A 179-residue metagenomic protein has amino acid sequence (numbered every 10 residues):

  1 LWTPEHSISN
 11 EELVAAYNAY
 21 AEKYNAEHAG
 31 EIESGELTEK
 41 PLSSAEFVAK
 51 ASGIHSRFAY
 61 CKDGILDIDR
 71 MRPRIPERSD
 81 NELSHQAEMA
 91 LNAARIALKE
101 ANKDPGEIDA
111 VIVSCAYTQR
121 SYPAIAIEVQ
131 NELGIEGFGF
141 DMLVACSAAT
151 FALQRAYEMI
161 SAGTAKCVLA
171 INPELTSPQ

Functional and structural regions predicted by a protein language model:
L1-E107, L133: Conserved "HGTGT" condensation-loop signature of ketosynthase/thiolase-family condensing enzymes that catalyze
E36-E39, S79, R95, K99-G106 (+1 more regions): Acyl-thioester C-C bond-transforming condensing/cleaving domain
A51, S114, I171: Short acidic/histidine-centered micro-motifs embedded in hydrophobic/aromatic stretches that mark compact functional
C61, A110, F140-M142: Proline- and acidic/polar-enriched loop/turn elements at helix boundaries
D109-A116: Short glycine-rich or small-residue beta-strand-to-loop segments that form or flank ligand, phosphate, metal/Fe-S
